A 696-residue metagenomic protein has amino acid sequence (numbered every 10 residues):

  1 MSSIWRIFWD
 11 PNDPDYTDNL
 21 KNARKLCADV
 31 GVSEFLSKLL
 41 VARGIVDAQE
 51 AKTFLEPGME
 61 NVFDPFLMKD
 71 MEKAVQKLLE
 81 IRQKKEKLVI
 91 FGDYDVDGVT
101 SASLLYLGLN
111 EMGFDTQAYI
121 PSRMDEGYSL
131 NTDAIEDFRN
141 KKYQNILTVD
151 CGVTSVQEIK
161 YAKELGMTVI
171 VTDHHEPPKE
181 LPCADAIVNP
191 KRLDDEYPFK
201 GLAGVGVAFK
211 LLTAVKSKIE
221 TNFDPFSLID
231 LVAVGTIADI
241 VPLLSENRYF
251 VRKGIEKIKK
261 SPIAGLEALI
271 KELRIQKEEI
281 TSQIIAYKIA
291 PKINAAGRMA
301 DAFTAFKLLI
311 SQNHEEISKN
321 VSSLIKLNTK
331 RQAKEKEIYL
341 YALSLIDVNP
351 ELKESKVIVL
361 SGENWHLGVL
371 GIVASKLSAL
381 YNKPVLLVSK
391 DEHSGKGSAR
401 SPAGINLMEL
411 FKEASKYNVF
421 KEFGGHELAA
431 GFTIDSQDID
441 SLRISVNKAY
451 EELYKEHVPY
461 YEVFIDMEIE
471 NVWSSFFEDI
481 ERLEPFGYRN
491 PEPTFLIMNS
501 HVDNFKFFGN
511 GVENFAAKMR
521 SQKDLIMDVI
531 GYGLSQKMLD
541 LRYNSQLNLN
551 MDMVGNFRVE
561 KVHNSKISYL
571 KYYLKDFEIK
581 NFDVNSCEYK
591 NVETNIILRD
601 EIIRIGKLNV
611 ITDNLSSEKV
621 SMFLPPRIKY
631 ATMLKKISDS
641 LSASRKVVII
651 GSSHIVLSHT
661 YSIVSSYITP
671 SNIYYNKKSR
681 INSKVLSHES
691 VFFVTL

Functional and structural regions predicted by a protein language model:
M1-V32, A42, V46-P57, N61 (+4 more regions): Terminal, basic amphipathic appendages of nucleotide-handling enzymes
W5-P11, Y16, L20-N145, E164-G166 (+2 more regions): Hydrophobic helix-and-loop "lid/oligomerization" segment in the mid-to-C-terminal part of catalytic domains
R43, S361-N364, F623-I628, I650-I655 (+2 more regions): Structural motif
D93-Y94, P121-M124, C151-G152, H174-P177 (+5 more regions): Short, ordered loop/turn segments at secondary-structure junctions
N110, R248-P291, A295-L343, R400-L407 (+8 more regions): Acidic, two-metal ion nucleic-acid-processing modules in DNA metabolism proteins
F138-K141, T148, G152-V241, L696: Conserved phosphate-handling catalytic cores of large alpha/beta enzymes
I637-S652: Conserved SF1/SF2 helicase motif Ia
H659-V694: Conserved motor-coupling elements within RecA-like helicase/translocase cores
